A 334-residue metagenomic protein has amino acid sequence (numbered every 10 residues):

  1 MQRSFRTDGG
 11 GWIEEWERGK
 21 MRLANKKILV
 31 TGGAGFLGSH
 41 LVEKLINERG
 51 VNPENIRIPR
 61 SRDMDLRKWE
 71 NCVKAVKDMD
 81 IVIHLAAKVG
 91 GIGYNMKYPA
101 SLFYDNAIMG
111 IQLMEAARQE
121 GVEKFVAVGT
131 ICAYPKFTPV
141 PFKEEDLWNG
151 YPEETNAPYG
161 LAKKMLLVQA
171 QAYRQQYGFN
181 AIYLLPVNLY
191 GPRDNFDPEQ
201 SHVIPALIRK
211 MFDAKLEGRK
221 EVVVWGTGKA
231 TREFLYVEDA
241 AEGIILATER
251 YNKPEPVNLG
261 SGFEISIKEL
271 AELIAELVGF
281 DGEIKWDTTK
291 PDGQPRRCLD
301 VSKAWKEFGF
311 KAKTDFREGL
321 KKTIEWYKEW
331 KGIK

Functional and structural regions predicted by a protein language model:
W16-R18, F36, H40-K44, E48 (+2 more regions): C-terminal substrate-binding subdomain of Rossmann-fold SDR/epimerase-dehydratase oxidoreductases
G33: NAD(P)H cofactor-binding loop motif with strongest signal on the N-terminal glycine-rich segment
E48-C72: Adenosine-cofactor binding site in Rossmann-like domains, unifying the SAM/SAH pocket of S-adenosylmethionine-dependent
L66-N106, A116-Q119: NAD(P)H-binding glycine-rich loop region in Rossmannoid oxidoreductase-like domains and their noncatalytic homologs
I111-N156, I182: Conserved Rossmann-fold NAD(P)-dependent oxidoreductase catalytic core, especially the SDR/UDP-sugar
G129-T130, L167-P192, P205-L207, L216-V223: Conserved beta-loop-beta element that borders a ligand/cofactor-binding pocket
A133-P135, P158, I182-A206, A230-T231: Flexible, glycine-rich beta-alpha linker
P158, A162-M165: Active-site helix of classical SDR
